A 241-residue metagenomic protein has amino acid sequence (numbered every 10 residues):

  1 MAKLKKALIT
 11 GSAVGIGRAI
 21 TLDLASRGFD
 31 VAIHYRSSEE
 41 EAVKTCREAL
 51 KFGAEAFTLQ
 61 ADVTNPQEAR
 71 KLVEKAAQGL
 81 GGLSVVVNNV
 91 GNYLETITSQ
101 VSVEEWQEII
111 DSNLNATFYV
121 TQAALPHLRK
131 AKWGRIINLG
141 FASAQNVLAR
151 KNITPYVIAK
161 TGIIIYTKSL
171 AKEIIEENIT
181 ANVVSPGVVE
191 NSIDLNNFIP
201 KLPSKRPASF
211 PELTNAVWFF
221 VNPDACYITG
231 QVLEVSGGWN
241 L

Functional and structural regions predicted by a protein language model:
A13-V14: Conserved glycine-rich cofactor-binding loop
E39, Q60-L72, V103, P211: The beta1-alpha1 cofactor-binding region of Rossmann-like NAD(H)/NADP(H)-dependent oxidoreductases
L80, S209-N240: C-terminal substrate-recognition "lid" of short-chain dehydrogenase/reductases
I97-T98, S102-I110, F198: Substrate-binding pocket helix/loop in short-chain dehydrogenase/reductase
T121, A159, T167: Active-site helix of classical SDR
P126, K172-E173, C226: Alpha-helical segment proximal to the catalytic Tyr-Lys
I175, T180, I228-G230: Short, small/polar-rich loop/turn modules that mediate ligand/substrate recognition or access, typified
